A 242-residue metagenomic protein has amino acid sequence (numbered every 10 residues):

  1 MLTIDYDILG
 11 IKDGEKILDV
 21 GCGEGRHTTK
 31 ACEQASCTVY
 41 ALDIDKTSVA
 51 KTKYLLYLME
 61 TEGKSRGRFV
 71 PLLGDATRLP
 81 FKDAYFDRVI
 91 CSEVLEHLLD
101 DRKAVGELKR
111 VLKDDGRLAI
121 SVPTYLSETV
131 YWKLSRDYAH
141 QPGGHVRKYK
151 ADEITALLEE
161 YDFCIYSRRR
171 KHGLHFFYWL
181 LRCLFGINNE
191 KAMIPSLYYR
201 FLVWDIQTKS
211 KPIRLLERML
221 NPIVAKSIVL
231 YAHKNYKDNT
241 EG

Functional and structural regions predicted by a protein language model:
T3-I8, I154, T208-E217: An amphipathic, basic-hydrophobic alpha-helix
T3-Y131, L230-H233: Conserved SAM-binding loop
Y57-M59, R136-A139, C183-I187: Short, hinge-like loop/turn segments at secondary-structure boundaries
P123-R147, A156: Short, glycine-/aromatic-enriched active-site segment of Class I SAM-dependent methyltransferases
K133, H172-G242: A C-terminal cap/extension of S-adenosyl-L-methionine-dependent methyltransferases that defines the acceptor-substrate
F163-G173: Conserved S-adenosyl-L-methionine
